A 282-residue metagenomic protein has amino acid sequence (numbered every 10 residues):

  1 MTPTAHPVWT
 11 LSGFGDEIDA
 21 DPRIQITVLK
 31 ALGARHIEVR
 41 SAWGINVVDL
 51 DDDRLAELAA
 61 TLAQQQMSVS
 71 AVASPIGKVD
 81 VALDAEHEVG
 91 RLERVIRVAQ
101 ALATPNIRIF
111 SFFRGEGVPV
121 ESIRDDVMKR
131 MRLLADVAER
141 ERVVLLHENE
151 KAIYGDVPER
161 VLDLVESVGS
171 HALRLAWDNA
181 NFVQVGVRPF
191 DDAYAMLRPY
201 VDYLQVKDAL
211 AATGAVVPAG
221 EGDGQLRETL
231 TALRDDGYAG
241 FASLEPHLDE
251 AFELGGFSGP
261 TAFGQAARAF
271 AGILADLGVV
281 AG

Functional and structural regions predicted by a protein language model:
M1-R35, A63, A103, P158-W177 (+1 more regions): Histidine-acidic metal/acid-base catalytic patches
P3-H6, D21-T27, T61-Q64, D80-L175 (+4 more regions): Active-site acidic/histidine proton-transfer and metal-coordination neighborhood in alpha/beta enzyme cores
E17, S41-W43, P75-K78, S111-G115 (+4 more regions): Active-site-proximal loop/turn and secondary-structure-junction residues that shape catalytic pockets, frequently
E38, A71-A73, R108, L146 (+2 more regions): Conserved beta-strand positions in the central sheet of alpha/beta enzyme cores
E38-L62, F112-V118, G214: Glycine-rich, proline-tolerant flexible connector loops at the mouths of alpha/beta enzymes
V48-D52, V81-E86, V118-I123, G186-P189 (+2 more regions): Short, solvent-exposed loop/turn segments at secondary-structure boundaries
D53-Q64, R130-V137, A193, E228-A232: Catalytic-core regions built around general acid/base machinery
M67-S68: Short, structured active-site "lid" loops
